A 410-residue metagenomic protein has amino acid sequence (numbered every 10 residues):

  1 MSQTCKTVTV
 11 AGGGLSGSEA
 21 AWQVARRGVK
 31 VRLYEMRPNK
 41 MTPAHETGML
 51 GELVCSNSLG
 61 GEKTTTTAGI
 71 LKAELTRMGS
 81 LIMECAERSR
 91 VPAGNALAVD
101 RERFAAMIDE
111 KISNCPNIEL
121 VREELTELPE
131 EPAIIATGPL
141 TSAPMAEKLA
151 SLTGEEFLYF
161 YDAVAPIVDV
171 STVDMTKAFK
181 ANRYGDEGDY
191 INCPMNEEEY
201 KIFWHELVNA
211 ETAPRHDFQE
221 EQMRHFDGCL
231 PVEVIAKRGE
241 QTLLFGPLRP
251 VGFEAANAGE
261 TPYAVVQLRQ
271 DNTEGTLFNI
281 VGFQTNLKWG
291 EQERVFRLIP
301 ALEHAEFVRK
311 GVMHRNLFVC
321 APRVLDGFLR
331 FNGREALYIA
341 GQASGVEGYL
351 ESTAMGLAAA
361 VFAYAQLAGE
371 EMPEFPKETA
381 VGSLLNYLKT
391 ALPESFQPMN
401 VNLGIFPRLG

Functional and structural regions predicted by a protein language model:
T4-S16: Beta1/beta-strand and adjacent pyrophosphate-binding region of the FAD-binding site in flavoprotein oxidoreductases
L15, H45, T66, I70-A73 (+10 more regions): Conserved active-site and cofactor/substrate-binding residues in soluble primary-metabolism enzymes
W22-M83, K377-L388: N-terminal FAD cofactor-binding segment of flavoenzymes
T64-A68, K72, S80-N95, T153-Y161 (+1 more regions): A short alpha-helix-loop-beta-strand transition element characteristic of N-terminal alpha/beta dinucleotide-binding
E74-K148: Feature captures the FAD/FMN-dependent oxidoreductase FAD-binding
N114-E274, F278-W289, E293-R294: Predominantly flavin-linked oxidoreductase catalytic cores and closely associated redox partners
I280-V346, T353-M355, P373-A391, S395-F406: A glycine-rich dinucleotide-binding beta-alpha-beta segment and adjacent secondary-structure elements that constitute
T353-P373: Internal hydrophobic alpha-helix adjacent to the cofactor/substrate pocket in enzyme cavities
